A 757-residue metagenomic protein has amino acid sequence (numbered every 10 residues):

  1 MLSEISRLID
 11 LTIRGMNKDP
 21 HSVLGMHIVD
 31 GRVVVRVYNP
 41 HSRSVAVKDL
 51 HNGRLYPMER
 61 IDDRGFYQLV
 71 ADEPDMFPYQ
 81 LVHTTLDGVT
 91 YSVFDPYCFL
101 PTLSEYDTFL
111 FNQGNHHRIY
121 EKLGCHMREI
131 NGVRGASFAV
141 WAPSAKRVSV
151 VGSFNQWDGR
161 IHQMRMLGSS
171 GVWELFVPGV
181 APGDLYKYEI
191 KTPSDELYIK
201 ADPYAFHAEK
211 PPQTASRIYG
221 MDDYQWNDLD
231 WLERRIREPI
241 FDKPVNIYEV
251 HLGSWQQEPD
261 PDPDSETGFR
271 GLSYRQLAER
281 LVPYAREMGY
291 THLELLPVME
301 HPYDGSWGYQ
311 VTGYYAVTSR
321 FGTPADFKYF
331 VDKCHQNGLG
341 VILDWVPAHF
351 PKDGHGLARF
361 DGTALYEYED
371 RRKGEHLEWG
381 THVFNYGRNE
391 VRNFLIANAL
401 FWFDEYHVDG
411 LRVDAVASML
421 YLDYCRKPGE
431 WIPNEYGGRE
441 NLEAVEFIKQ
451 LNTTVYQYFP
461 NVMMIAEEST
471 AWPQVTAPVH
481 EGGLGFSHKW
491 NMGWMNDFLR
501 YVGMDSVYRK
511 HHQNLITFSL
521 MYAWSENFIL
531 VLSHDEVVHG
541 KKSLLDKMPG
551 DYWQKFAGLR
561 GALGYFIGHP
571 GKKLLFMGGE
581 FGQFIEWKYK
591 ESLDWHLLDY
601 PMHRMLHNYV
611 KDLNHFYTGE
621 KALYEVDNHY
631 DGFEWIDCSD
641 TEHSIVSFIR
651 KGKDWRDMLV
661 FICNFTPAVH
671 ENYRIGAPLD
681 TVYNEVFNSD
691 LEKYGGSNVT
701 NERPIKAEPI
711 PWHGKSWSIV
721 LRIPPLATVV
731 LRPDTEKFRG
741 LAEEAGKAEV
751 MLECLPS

Functional and structural regions predicted by a protein language model:
M1-R32, H51-A142, L167-E249, S254-S265 (+4 more regions): The feature marks proteins involved in alpha-glucan
S22-H41, R134-S137, S144-K146, D637-A677 (+1 more regions): Carbohydrate-binding surface patches
V37, S42-L55, V140, A145-R160 (+1 more regions): Beta-strand-rich binding/interaction modules
V37, V140, Y188, V250 (+13 more regions): Conserved, mostly hydrophobic/aromatic
E73-Q80, P182-L185, R703-E743, C754: C-terminal beta-strand-rich structural cap/linker in extracellular carbohydrate-active enzymes
D107-E129, H207-L252, D260, Y284 (+4 more regions): Glycine-rich phosphate/pyrophosphate-binding loop and adjacent beta-alpha nucleotide/cofactor-binding cores
A205-K210, L229-D242, H251-E440, L721: Substrate-binding/active-site clefts of carbohydrate-active enzymes
P212, H407-D409, Y424-S592, L597 (+2 more regions): Conserved alpha/beta catalytic core and glycan-binding cleft of carbohydrate-active enzymes
